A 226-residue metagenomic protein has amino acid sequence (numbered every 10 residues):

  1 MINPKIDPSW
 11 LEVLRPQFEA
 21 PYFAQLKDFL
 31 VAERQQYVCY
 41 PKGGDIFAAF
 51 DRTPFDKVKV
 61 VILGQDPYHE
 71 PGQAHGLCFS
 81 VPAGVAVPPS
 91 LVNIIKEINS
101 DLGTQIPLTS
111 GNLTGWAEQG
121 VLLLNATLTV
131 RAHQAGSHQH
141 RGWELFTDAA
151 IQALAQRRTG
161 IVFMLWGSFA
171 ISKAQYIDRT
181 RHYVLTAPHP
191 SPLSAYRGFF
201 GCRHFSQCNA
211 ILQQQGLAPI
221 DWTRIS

Functional and structural regions predicted by a protein language model:
I2-L14: Generic N-terminal amphipathic, Lys/Arg-enriched alpha-helix
P4, P16-L165, F169-S172, I177 (+4 more regions): A polyanion-binding, active-site-adjacent surface
F199: C-terminal substrate-binding/active-site "lid" region of AdoMet-derived donor-dependent transferases
